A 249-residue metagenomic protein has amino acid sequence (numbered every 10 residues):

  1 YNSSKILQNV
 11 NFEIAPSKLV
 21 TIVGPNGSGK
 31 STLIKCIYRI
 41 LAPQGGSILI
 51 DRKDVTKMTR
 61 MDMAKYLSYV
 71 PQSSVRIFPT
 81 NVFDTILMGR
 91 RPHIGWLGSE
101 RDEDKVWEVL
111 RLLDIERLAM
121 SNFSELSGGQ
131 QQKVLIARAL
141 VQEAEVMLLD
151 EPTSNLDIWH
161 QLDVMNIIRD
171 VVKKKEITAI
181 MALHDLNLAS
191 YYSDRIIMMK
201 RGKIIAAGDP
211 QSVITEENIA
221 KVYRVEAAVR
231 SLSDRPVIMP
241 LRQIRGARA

Functional and structural regions predicted by a protein language model:
V23-P25: The feature captures the beta-strand-to-loop junction immediately N-terminal to the Walker
Y38: Helix-to-loop junction immediately C-terminal to a conserved catalytic motif
G46-D54, M63: Conserved ABC transporter NBD signature motif
L87, R101-L118, E143: Conserved ABC ATPase "signature" region
N122-L126, Q130: Conserved ABC ATPase signature
M147-E151: Catalytic Walker B motif of ABC-type/P-loop ATPase nucleotide-binding domains
V222-A249: ABC ATPase nucleotide-binding domains
